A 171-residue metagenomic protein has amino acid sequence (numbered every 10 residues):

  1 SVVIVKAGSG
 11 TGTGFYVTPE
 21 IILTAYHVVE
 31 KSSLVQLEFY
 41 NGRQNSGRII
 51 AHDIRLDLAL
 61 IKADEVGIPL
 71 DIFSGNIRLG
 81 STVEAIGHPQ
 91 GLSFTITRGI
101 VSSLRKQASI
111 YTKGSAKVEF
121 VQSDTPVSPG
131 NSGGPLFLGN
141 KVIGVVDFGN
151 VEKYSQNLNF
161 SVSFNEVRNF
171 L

Functional and structural regions predicted by a protein language model:
S1-K6, A59, A63-L70, T95-L171: Active-site region of chymotrypsin-like
V2, S9-G12, Y16-F94: Conserved active-site neighborhood of the chymotrypsin/trypsin-like protease fold
